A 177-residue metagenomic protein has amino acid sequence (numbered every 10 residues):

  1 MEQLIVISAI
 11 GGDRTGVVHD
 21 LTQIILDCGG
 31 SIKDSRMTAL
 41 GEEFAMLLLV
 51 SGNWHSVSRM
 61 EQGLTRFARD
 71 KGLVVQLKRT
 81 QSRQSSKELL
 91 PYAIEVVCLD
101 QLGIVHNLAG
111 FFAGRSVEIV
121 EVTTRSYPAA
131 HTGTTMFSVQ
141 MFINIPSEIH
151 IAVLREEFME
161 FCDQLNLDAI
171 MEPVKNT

Functional and structural regions predicted by a protein language model:
M1-T177: A conserved regulatory-domain signal marking ACT and ACT-like small-molecule sensing domains and adjacent regulatory
